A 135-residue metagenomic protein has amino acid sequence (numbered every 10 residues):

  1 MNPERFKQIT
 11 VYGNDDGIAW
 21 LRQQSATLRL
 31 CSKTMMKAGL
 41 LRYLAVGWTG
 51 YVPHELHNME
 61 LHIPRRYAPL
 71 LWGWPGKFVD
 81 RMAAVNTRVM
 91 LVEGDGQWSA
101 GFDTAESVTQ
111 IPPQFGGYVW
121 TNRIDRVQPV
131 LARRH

Functional and structural regions predicted by a protein language model:
M1-K7, P112-Q114: Short, surface-exposed connector motifs at secondary-structure boundaries
P3, Q23, G73: Secreted glycan hydrolases and related glycan-binding modules that recognize and/or cleave
E4-Y12, T27-A38: Short hydrophobic/aromatic-enriched beta-strand-loop microsegments
V11, W20, A83: Conserved N-terminal glycine/acidic-rich loop preference
G13-N14, N122: Replace "coordinates the UDP/GDP/TDP-sugar" with "coordinates nucleotide-activated sugar donors
I18-L21, V127-Q128: Short, well-ordered alpha-helical microsegments
R22-S25, L131: Short, flexible helix/strand-to-coil boundary loops that buttress conserved ligand/catalytic motifs in alpha/beta
K33-T34, L41-H135: C-terminal active-site rim and adjoining tail of enzyme catalytic domains
